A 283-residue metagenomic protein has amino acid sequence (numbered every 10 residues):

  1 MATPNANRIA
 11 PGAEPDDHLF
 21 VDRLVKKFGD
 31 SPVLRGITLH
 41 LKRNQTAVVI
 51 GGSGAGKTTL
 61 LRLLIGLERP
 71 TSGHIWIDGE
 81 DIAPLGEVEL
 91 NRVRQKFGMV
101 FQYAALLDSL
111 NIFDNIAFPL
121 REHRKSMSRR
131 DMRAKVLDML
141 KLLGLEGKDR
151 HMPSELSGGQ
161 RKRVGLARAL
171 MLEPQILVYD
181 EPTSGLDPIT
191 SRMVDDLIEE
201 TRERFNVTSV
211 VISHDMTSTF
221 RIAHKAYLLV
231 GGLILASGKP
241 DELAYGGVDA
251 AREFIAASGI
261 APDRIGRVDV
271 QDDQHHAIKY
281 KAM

Functional and structural regions predicted by a protein language model:
I65: Helix-to-loop junction immediately C-terminal to a conserved catalytic motif
G86-E89, N111-D114, H123-K141, R150 (+1 more regions): Short coil-to-helix "N-cap" segments within the ABC nucleotide-binding domain's helical subdomain
M152-L156, Q160: Conserved ABC ATPase signature
M171-Q175: A short, proline-enriched helix->beta-strand linker immediately N-terminal to the Walker B motif in ABC-type P-loop
L177-D180: Catalytic Walker B motif of ABC-type/P-loop ATPase nucleotide-binding domains
P188-T190: Helix N-cap at the start of a conserved alpha-helix in ABC-type nucleotide-binding domains
